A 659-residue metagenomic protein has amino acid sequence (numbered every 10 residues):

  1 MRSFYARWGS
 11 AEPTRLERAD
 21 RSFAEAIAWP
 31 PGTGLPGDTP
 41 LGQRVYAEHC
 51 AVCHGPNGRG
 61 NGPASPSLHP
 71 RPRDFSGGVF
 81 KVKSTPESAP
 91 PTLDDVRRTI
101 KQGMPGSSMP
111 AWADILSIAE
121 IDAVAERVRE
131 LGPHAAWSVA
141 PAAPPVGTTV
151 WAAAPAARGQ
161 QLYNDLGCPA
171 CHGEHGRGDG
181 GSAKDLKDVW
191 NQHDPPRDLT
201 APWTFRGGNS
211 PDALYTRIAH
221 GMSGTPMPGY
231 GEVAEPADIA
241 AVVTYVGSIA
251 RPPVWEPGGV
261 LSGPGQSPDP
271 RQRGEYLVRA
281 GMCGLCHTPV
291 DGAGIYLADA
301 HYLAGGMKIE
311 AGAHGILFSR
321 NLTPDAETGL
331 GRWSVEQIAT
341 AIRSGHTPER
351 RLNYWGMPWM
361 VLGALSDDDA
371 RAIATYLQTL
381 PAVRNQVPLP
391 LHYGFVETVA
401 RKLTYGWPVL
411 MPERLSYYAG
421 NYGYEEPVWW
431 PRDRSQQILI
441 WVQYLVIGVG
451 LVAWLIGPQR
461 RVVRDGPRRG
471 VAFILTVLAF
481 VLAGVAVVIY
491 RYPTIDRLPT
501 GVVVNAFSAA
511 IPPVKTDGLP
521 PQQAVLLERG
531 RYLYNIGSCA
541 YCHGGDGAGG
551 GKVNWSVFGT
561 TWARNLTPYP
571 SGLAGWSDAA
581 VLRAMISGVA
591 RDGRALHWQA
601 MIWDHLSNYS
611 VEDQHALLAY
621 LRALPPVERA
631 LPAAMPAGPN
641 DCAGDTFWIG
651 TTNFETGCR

Functional and structural regions predicted by a protein language model:
R2-G9, S67-L131, D185-G247, A300-M357 (+3 more regions): Extracytoplasmic electron-transfer domains, predominantly the class I c-type cytochrome c fold
R2-V45, A135-N164, P253-R279, D291-G294 (+1 more regions): Electrostatic cytochrome c docking/interface patches
G37, Q43, A47-P70, G106 (+11 more regions): Periplasmic/extracellular electron-transfer cofactor-ligation site, primarily the c-type cytochrome heme-c attachment
S107, I118, P268, L277 (+12 more regions): Hydrophobic, ordered structural segments
V428-L445: Juxtamembrane/start-of-transmembrane alpha-helix segments at the extracytoplasmic/lumenal side of membrane anchors
I447-R461: Alpha-helical transmembrane segments
R461-P467: Membrane-interfacial, low-structure loops and terminal tails that flank and connect transmembrane helices in multi-pass
R469-T500: N-terminal type II signal-anchor transmembrane helix that functions as the membrane-insertion/stop-transfer segment
